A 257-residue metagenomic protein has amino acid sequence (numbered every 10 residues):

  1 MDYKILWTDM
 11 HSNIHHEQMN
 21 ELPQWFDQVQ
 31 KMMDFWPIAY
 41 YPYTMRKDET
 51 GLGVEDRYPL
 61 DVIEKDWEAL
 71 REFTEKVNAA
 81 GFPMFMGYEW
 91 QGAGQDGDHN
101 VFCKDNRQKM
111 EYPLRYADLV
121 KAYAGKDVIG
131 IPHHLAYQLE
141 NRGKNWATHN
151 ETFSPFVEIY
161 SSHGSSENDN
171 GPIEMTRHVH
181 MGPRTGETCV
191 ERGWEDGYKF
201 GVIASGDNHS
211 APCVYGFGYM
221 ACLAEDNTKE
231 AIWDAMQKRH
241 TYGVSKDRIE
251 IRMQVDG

Functional and structural regions predicted by a protein language model:
M1-G257: Extended, charged catalytic domains and RNA/DNA-binding interfaces, predominantly in divalent-metal-using enzymes
